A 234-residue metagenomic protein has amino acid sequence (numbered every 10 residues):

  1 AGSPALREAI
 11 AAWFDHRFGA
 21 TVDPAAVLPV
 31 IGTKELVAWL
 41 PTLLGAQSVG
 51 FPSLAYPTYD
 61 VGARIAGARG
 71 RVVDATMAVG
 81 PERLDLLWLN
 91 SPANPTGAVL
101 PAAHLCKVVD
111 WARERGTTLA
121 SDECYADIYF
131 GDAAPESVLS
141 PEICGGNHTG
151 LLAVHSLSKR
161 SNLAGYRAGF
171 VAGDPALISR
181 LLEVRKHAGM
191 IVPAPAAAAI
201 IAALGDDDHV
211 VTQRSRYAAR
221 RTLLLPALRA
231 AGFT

Functional and structural regions predicted by a protein language model:
A1-D110, D127-I128, A133-G145, L152: Conserved core of the PLP fold type I
F51, V72, L119-S121, V192: Hydrophobic residues in well-ordered beta-strands that form the structural core
R64, R113, R229: Anion (oxyanion) recognition and catalysis
A68, T117, F233: Short glycine/serine/threonine/alanine-rich loop segments
N94, D122, K159: Conserved G/P- and acidic residue-centered "switch" motifs that form tight phosphate/ATP-binding loops in soluble
K107-E114, R180: Catalytic-core regions built around general acid/base machinery
E123-Y125, Y129, L157: Short strand-turn motif at the edge of the Rossmann-like AdoMet-binding core
G150-R229, F233-T234: PLP-dependent aminotransferase class I/II
